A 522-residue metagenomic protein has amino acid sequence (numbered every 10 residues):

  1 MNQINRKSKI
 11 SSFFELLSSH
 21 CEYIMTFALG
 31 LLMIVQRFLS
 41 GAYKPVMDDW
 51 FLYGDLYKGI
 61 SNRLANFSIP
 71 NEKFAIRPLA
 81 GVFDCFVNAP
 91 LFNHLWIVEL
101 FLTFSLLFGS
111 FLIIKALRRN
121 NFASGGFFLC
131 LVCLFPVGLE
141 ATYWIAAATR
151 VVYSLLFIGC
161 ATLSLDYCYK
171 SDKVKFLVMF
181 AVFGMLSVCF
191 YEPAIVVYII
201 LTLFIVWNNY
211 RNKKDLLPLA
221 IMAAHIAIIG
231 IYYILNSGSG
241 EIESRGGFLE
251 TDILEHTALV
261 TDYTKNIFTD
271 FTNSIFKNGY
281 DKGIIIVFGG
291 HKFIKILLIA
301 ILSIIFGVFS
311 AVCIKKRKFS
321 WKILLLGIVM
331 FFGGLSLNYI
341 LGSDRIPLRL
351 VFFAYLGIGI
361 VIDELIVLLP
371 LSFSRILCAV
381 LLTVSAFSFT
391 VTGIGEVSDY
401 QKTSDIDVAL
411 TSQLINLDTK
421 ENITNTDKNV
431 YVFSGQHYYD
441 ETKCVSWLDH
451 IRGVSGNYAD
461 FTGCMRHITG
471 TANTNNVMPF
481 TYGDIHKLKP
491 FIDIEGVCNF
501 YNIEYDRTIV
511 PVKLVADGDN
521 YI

Functional and structural regions predicted by a protein language model:
N2-P78, V82-F108, I113-G126, D215-L219 (+4 more regions): Intrinsically disordered, polar/acidic, low-complexity terminal segments
G126-F157, C189: Aromatic- and kink-enriched transmembrane "portal" helix at the membrane-lumen/periplasm boundary that abuts
V132, A223, K315-I340: Transmembrane alpha-helix segments characteristic of polytopic inner-membrane glycan-assembly/cell-envelope
I158-F176, R211: Membrane-interface transmembrane helices that cradle and orient dolichyl/undecaprenyl
V174-K175, R211-A224, F293-I296, F319-L324 (+1 more regions): Membrane-interfacial entry segments at the cytosolic side of transmembrane helices
F176-Y191, V197-Y198, A227: Membrane-interface alpha helices of multi-pass inner-membrane proteins
V197-I226, G230: Perimembrane helix-loop-helix junctions
L337-L369: Hydrophobic/aromatic-rich transmembrane helices and adjacent perimembrane loops
